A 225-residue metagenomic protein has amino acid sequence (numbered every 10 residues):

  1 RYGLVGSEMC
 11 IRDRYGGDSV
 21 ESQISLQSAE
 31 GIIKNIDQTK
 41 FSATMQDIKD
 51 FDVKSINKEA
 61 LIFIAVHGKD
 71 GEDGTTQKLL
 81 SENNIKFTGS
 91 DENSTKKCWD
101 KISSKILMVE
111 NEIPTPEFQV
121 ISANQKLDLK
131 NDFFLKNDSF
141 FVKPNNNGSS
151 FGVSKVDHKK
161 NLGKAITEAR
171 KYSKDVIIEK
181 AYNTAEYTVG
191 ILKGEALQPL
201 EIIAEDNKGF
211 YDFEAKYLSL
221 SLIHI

Functional and structural regions predicted by a protein language model:
R1-I11, I223-H224: Single conserved hydrophobic/aromatic residue that forms the stacking wall/gate of nucleotide- or nucleobase-binding
V5-G6, T76, S104, G209: Activation loop
G6, L80, K193-A196: ATP/adenylate-binding site constellation spanning eukaryotic-like Ser/Thr protein kinases, ABC-transporter
S7, R12-Y15, A43, D50-I56 (+1 more regions): Active-site nucleotide/adenylate-binding loops and adjacent lid/helix of ATP-dependent enzymes
D18-S122: Conserved N-proximal alpha/beta basic substrate-recognition cap immediately N-terminal to, or forming the N-lobe
V20, D91-T95, E117, S149-G152 (+4 more regions): Glycine-rich, flexible loop/turn motifs
M45, I64, G89, E117-V120 (+5 more regions): Structural signal for conserved beta-strand scaffold positions within catalytic alpha/beta enzyme cores
D157-L222: Phosphate-binding site of ATP-dependent enzymes
